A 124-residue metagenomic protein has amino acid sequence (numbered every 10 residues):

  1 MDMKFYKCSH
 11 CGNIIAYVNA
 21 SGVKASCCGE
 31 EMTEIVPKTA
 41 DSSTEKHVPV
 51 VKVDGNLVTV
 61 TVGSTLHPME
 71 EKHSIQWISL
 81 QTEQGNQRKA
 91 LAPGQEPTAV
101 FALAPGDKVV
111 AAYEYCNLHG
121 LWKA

Functional and structural regions predicted by a protein language model:
F5, K24, Y113: Residues immediately within or flanking Cys/His clusters that coordinate Zn2+ in small zinc-binding modules
C8-C11, C27, C116: Short cysteine-rich clusters marking metal-coordination/redox-active sites
I15, E31-M32, G120: Cys/His-rich microdomains that often coordinate metals
Y17-S21, I35-K38, A124: Short Cys/His-rich "knuckle" micro-motifs
S21-E31: Cysteine-rich micro-motifs
T61-V62, T98-P105: Exposed aromatic-hydrophobic patches
V62-E70: Short amphipathic, basic-aromatic surface patches that mediate peripheral association with negatively charged
Y115-A124: Short acidic/polar inter-strand loop motif in beta-rich domains
